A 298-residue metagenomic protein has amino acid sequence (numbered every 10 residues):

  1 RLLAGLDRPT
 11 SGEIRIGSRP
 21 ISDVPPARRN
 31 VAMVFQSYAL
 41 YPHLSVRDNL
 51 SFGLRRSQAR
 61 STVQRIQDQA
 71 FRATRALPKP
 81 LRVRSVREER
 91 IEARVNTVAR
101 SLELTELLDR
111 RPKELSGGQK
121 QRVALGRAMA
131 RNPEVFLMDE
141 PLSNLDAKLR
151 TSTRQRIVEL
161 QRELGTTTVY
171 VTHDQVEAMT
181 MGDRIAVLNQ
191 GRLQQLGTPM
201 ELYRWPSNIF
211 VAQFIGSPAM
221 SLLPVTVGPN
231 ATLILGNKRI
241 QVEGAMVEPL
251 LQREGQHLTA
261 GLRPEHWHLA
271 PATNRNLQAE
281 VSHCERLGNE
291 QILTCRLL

Functional and structural regions predicted by a protein language model:
A4: Helix-to-loop junction immediately C-terminal to a conserved catalytic motif
D7-R8, R15, R55: A position-specific signal in ABC ATPase nucleotide-binding domains
G12-P20: Conserved ABC transporter NBD signature motif
S37, W205-N230: C-terminal boundary and immediately downstream tail of ABC-type ATPase nucleotide-binding domains
S45-F210: ABC ATPase nucleotide-binding domains
L222, P229-L298: Non-catalytic connector elements of ABC transporters
